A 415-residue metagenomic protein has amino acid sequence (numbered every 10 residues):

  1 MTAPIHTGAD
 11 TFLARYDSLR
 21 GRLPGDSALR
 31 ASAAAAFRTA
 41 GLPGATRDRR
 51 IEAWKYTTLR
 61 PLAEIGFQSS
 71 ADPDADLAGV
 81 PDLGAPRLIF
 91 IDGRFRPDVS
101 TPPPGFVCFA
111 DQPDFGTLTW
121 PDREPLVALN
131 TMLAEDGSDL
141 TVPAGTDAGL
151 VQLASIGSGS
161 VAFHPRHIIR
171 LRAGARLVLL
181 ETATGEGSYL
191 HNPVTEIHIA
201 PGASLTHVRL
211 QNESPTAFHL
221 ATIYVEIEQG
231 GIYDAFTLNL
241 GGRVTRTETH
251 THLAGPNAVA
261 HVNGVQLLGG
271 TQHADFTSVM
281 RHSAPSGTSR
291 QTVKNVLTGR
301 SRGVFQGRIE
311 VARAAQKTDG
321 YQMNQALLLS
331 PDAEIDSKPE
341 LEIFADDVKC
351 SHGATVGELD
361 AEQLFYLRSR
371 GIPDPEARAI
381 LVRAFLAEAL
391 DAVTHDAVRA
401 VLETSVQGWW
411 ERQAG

Functional and structural regions predicted by a protein language model:
M1-S204, P215: Short, low-to-moderate order helix/coil transition modules at the start of elongated helical scaffolds
G116-I372, V382, L386, L390-G415: Conserved beta-strand/loop scaffold segments within soluble protein domains that form the structured core and edges
